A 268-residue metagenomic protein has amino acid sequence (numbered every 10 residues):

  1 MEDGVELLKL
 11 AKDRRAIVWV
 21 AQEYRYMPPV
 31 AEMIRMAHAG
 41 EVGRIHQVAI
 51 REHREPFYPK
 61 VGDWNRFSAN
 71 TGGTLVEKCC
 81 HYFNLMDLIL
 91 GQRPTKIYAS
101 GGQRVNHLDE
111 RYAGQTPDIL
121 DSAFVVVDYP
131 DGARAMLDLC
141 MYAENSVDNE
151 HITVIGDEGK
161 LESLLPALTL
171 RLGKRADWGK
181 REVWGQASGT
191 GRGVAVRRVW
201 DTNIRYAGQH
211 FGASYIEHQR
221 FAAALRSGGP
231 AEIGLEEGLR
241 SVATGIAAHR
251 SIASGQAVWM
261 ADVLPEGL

Functional and structural regions predicted by a protein language model:
M1-I17: Rossmann-fold NAD(P)-binding glycine/threonine-rich loop
G4, M27-V30, Y82-F83, H218-Q219 (+1 more regions): A general structural signal for well-ordered alpha-helical segments in protein cores
L7, M33, A247: Aromatic/hydrophobic pocket-lining residues that form π-stacking "cages" and hydrophobic walls in ligand
A16-W19, Y24-P117, A123-F124, G255: Predominantly a Rossmann-like dinucleotide-binding segment in NAD(P)-dependent oxidoreductases
V18-V20, L137, S163: Hydrophobic residues in well-ordered beta-strands that form the structural core
C80, D138-V147: Glycine-rich phosphate/pyrophosphate-binding beta-alpha loops
D109-T116, F124, D128-Y129, I152-T153 (+3 more regions): C-terminal glycine/acidic-rich active-site capping loop/insertion
